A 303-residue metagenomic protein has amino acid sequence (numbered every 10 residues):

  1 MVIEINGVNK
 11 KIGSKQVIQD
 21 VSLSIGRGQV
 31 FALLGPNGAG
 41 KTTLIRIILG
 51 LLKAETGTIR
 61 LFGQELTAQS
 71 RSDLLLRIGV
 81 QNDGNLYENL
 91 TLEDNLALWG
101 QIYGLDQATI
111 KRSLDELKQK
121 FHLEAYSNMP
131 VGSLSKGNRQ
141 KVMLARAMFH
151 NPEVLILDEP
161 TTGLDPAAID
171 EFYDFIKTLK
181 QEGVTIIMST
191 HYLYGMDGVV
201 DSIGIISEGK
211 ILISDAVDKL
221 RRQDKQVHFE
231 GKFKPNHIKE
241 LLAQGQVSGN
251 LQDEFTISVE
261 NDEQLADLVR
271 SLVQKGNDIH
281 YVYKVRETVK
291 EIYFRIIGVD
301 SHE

Functional and structural regions predicted by a protein language model:
G57-A68, D73-L74: Conserved ABC transporter NBD signature motif
A97, Q101, A108-Y126: Conserved ABC ATPase "signature" region
L155-E159: Catalytic Walker B motif of ABC-type/P-loop ATPase nucleotide-binding domains
Y173-T256: ABC transporter nucleotide-binding domain
Q226-V299, E303: Short, charged/small-residue-rich alpha-helical element at the C-terminal edge of ABC transporter nucleotide-binding
